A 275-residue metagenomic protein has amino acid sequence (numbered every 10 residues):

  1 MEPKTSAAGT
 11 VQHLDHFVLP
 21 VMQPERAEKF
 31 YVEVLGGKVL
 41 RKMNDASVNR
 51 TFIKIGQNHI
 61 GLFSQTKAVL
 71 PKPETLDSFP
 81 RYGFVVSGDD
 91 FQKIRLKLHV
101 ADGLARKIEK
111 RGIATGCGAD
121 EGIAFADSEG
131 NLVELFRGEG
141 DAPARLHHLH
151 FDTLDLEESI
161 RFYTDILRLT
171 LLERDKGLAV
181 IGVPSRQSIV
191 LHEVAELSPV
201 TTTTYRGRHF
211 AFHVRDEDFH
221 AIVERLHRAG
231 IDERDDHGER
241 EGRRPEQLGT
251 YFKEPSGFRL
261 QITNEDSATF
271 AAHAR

Functional and structural regions predicted by a protein language model:
M1-E25, R81-Y82, F136-I160, Q187 (+2 more regions): N-terminal beta-strand motif that seeds the catalytic metal site of vicinal oxygen chelate
E2-G9, R95-P143, E224-R275: Vicinal oxygen chelate
P3-S6, A68-K72, F136-G138, V194-V200: Short beta-strand/turn micro-motifs at beta-sheet edges
G9, L19-T66, F151-A195: Core segments of cupin and vicinal oxygen chelate
H13-M22, T51-K54, P71-H99, E121-A126 (+3 more regions): Vicinal oxygen chelate
K42-F52, G56, V85, I108 (+3 more regions): Acidic (E/D-rich), amphipathic helical modules within compact regulatory domains
S47, S78, C117-A119, D175 (+1 more regions): Residues that act as N-cap/strand-start positions at coil-to-secondary-structure junctions
R145-H150, E157-I262, D266-H273: Structured core of small recognition/catalytic domains
